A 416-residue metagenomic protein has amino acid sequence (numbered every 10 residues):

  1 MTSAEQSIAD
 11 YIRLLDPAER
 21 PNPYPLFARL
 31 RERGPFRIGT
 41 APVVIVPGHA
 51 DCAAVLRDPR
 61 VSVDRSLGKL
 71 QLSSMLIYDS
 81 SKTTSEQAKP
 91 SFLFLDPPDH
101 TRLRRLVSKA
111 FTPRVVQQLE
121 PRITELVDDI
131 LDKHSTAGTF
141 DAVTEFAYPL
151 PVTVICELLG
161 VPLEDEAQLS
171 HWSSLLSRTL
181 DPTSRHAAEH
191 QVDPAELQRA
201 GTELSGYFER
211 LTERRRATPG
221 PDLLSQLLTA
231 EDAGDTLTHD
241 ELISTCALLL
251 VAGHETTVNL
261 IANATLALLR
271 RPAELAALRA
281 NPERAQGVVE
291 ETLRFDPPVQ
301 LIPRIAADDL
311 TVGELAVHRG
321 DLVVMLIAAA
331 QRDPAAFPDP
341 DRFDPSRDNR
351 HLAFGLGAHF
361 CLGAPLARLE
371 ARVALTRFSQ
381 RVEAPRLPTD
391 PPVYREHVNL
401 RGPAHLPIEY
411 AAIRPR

Functional and structural regions predicted by a protein language model:
M1-R416: Cytochrome P450
